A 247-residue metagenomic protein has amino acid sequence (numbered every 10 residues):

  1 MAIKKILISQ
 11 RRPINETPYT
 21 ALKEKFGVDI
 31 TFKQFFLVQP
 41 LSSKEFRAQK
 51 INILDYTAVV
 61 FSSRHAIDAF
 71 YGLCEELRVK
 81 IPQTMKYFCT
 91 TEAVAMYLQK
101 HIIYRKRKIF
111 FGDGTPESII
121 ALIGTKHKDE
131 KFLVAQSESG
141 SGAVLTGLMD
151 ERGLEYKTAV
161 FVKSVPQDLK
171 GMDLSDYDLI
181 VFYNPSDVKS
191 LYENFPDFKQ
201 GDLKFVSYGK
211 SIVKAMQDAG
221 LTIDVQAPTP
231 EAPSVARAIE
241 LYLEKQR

Functional and structural regions predicted by a protein language model:
M1-R247: Signature of uroporphyrinogen-III synthase
